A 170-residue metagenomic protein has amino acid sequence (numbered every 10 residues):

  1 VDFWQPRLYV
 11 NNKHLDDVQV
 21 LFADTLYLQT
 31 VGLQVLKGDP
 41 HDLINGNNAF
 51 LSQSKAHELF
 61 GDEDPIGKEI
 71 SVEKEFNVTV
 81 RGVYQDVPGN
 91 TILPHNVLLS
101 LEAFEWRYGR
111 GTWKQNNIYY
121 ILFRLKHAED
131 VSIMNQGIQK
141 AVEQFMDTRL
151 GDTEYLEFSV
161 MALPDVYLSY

Functional and structural regions predicted by a protein language model:
V1-Q5: Short beta-strand/turn "edge" motifs
N12-D16: Acyl-group handling in specialized metabolite and lipid biosynthesis
Q19-K37, N47-Y170: Mid-to-C-terminal secondary-structure elements that act as membrane-proximal/extracytoplasmic interface segments
H41-N45: Glycine-rich loop motifs involved in handling phospho/adenylate chemistry
